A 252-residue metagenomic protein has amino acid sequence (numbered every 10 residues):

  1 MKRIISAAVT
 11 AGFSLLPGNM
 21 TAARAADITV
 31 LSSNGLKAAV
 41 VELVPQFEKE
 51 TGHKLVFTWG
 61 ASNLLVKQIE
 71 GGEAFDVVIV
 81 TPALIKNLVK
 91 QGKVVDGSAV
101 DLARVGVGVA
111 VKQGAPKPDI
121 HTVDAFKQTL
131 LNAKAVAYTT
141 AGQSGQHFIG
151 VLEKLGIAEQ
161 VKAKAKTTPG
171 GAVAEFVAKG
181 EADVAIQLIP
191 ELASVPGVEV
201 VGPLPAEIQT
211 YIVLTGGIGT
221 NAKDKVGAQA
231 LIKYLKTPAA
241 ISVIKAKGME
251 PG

Functional and structural regions predicted by a protein language model:
K2-T10: Sec-dependent signal peptide recognition, specifically the positively charged N-region followed immediately by
A8-V9, L16, N34: Serine/proline-rich low-complexity intrinsically disordered segments, especially terminal tails, linkers
G12-F13, K86: Alpha-helical transmembrane segments and their juxtamembrane interfaces
S14-A22: C-terminal segment of classical bacterial N-terminal signal peptides
A23-N63, K67-G71, I79-G92, D96 (+2 more regions): Exported/periplasmic ABC-transporter solute-binding proteins
F75: Dinucleotide-binding Rossmann-like beta1-alpha1 core, especially the glycine-rich loop that anchors the ADP
